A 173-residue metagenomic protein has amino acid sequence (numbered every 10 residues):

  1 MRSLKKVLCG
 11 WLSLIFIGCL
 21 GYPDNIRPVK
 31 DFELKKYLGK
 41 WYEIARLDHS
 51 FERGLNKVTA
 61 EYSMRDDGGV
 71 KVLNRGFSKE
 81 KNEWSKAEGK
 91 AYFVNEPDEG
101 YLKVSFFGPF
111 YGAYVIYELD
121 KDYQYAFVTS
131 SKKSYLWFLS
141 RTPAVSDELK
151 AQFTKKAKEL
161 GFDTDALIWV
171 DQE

Functional and structural regions predicted by a protein language model:
R2, W11, C19-E173: A beta-rich soluble binding module of mature secreted/lumenal proteins
K6-V7: N-terminal cationic leader/targeting segments used for protein routing and processing
